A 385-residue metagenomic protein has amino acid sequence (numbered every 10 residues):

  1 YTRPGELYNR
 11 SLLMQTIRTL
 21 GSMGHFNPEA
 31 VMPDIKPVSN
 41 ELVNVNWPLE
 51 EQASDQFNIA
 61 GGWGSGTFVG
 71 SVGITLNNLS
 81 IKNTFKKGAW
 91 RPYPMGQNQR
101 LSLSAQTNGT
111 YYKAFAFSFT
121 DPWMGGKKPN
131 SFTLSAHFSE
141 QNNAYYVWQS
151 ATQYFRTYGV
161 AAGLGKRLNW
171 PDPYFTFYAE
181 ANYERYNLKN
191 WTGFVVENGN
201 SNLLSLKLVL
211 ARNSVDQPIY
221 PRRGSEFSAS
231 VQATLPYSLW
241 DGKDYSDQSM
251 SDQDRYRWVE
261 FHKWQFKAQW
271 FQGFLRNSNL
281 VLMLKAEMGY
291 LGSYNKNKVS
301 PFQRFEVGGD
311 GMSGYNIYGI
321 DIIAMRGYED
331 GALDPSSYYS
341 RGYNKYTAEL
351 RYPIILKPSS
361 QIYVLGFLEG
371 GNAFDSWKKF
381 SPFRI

Functional and structural regions predicted by a protein language model:
E6-P221, S225-E226, I323-G327, S337: Gram-negative/organellar outer-membrane beta-barrel architecture
M23, T67-S80, T84-T120, T133-A136 (+2 more regions): C-terminal transmembrane beta-barrel domains of outer membrane proteins
